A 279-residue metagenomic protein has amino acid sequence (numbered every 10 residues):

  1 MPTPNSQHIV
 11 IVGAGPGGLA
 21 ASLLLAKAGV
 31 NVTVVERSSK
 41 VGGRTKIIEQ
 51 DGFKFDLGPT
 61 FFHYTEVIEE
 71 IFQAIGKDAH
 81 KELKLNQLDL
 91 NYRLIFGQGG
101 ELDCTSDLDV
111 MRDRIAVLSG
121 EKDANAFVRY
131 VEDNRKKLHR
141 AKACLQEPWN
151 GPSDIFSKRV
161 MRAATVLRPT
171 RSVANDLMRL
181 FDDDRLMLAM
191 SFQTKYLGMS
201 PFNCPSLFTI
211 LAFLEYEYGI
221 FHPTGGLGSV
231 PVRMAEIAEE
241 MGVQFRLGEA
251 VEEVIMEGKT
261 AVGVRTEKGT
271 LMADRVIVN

Functional and structural regions predicted by a protein language model:
P4-H139: N-terminal glycine-rich phosphate/pyrophosphate-binding loop and immediately adjacent elements
N5-Q7, T266-R275, N279: Core beta-strand elements of the Rossmann-like FAD/NAD(P) dinucleotide-binding domain in flavoenzyme oxidoreductases
Q7, A14, G225, E249 (+1 more regions): Structural detector for helix-capping/boundary residues
G18, A28, D176, L180 (+5 more regions): Generic, well-ordered alpha-helical scaffold segments in large soluble proteins
N31-T33, R93, E101, G242-Q244 (+2 more regions): Beta-sheet entry/capping signal
G97-P205: Rossmann-like flavin
I210-A261, E267: Helical element adjacent to the flavin cofactor pocket in flavoenzyme catalytic cores
